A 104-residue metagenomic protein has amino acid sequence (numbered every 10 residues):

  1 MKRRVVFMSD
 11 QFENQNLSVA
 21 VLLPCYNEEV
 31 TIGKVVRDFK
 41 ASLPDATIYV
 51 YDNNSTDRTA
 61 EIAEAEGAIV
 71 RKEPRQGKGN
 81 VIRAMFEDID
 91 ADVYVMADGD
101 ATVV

Functional and structural regions predicted by a protein language model:
K2-V104: Structured catalytic core of nucleotide-sugar glycosyltransferases
